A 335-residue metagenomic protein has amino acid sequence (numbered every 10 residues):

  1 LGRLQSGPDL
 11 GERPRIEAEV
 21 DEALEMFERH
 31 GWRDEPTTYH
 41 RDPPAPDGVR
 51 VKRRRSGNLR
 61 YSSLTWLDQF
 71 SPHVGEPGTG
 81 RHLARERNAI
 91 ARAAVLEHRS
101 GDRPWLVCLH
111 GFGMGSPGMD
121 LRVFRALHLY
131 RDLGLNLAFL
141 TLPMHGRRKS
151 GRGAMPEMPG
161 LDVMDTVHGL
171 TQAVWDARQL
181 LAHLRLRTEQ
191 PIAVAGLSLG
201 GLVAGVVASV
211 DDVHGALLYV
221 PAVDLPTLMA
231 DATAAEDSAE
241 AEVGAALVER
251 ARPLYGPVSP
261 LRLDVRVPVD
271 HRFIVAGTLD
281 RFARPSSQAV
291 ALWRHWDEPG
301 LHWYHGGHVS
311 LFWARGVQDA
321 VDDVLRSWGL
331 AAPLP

Functional and structural regions predicted by a protein language model:
L1-G78, P335: N-terminal targeting or regulatory segments adjacent to alpha/beta-hydrolase or S9 domains
R81-G151: Short, surface-exposed "cap/lid" segments of acyl-processing enzymes
G151-R187: Alpha/beta-hydrolase active-site loop
Q179-A234: Primarily recognizes the serine-hydrolase "nucleophile elbow" in alpha/beta-hydrolase and SGNH/GDSL folds
P221, L301-G307: Short glycine-rich catalytic loops that host catalytic nucleophiles or stabilize transition states across multiple
M229-Q288, R294: The feature captures the conserved acid-bearing segment of alpha/beta-hydrolase catalytic domains
G306-Q318: Catalytic histidine-centered segment of alpha/beta-hydrolase-like enzymes
